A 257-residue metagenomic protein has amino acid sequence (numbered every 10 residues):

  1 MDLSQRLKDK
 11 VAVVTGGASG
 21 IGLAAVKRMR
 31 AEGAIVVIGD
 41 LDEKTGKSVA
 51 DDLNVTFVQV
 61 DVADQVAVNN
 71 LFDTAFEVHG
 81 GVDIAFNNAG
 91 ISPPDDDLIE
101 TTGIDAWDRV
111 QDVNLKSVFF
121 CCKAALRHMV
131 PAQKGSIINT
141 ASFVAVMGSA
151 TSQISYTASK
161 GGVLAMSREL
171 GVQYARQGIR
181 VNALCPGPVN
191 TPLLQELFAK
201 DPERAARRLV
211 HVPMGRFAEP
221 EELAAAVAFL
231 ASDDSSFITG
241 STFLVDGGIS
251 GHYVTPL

Functional and structural regions predicted by a protein language model:
M1-S4, D96, A228, T239-L257: Short C-terminal tail/terminal secondary-structure segment of NAD(P)H-dependent dehydrogenase/reductase domains
L3, T101, S152, R176 (+2 more regions): A glycine/serine/threonine-rich, flexible loop-to-helix segment that serves as the NAD(P) cofactor-binding "lid"
E43-K44, V60-L71, I104, E221-E222: The beta1-alpha1 cofactor-binding region of Rossmann-like NAD(H)/NADP(H)-dependent oxidoreductases
D96-I99, G103-D108, R208: Substrate-binding pocket helix/loop in short-chain dehydrogenase/reductase
C122, S159, S167: Active-site helix of classical SDR
R127, V172-R176, S236: Alpha-helical segment proximal to the catalytic Tyr-Lys
S142: Residue(s) in the substrate-gating loop at a strand-loop-helix junction that position the organic substrate next
